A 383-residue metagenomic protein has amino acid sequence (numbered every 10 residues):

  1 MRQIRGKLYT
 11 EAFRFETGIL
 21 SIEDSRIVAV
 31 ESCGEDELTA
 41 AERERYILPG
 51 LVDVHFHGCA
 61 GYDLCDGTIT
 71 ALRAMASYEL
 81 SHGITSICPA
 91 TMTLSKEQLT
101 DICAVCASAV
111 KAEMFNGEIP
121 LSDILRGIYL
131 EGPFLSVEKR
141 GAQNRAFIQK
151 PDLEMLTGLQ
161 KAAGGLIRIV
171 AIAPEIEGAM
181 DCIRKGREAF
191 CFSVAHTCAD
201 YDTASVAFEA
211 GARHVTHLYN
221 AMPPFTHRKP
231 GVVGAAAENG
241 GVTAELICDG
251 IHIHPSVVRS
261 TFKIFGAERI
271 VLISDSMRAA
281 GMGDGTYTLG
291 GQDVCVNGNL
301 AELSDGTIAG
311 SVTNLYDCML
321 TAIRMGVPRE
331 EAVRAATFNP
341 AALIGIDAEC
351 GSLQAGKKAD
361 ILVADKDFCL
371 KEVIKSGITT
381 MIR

Functional and structural regions predicted by a protein language model:
M1-E35, T379: N-terminal metal-binding scaffold of metallo-dependent hydrolase/deaminase domains
R2-R5, G34-R73, S77: Replace "His-x-His-based motif
L51, G58-G67, C88-Q98, A221-E238: Active-site loop-to-helix "anion-binding N-cap" substructures in soluble metabolic enzymes
H57, R73-V105, S122-S136, A163-E175 (+4 more regions): Divalent metal-dependent hydrolysis catalytic cores, especially in the metallo-beta-lactamase
S77-C88, V137-G164, V206-L218, K229-T243 (+1 more regions): Active-site gating loops and adjacent loop-to-helix segments of metal-dependent hydrolytic enzymes
C103-E131, E138-Y201: Metal-dependent enolase-superfamily TIM-barrel catalytic cores that perform enediolate-based chemistry
T157, K161-M282: Active-site core of metal-dependent hydrolases
G234-A244, G250, F262-S274, A279-A364: His/Asp/Glu-enriched, well-ordered alpha-helical/loop segment that forms or immediately abuts the divalent-metal
